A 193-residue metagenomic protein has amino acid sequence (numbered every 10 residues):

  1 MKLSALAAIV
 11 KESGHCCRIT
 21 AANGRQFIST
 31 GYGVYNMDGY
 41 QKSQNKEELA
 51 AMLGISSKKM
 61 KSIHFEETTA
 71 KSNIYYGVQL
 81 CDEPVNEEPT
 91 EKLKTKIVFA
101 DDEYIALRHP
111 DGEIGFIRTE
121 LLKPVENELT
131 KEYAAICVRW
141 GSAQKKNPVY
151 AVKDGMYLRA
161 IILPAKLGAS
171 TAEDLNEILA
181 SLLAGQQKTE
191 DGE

Functional and structural regions predicted by a protein language model:
M1-M37: Intrinsically disordered, low-complexity linker/loop segments enriched in Gly/Pro and charged/polar residues
K2-A5, E48, L121, D174: Exposed alpha-helical structural elements
T30-G33, M52-E193: C-terminal functional regions that serve as terminal interaction/effector modules
D38-L49: Conserved mixed alpha/beta catalytic, RNA-binding, or beta-rich assembly cores of soluble enzyme, regulatory
